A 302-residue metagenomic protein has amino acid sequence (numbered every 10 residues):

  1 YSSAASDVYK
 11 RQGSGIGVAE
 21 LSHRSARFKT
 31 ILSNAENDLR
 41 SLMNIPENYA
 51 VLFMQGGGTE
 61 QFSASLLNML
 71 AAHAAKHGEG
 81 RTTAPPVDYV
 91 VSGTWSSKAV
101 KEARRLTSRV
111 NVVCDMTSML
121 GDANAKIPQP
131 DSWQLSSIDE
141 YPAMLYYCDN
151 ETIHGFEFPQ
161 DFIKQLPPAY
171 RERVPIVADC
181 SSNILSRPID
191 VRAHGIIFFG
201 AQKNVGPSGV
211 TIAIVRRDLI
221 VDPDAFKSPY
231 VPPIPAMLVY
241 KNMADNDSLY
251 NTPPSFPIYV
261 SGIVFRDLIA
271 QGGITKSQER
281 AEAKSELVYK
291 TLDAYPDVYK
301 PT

Functional and structural regions predicted by a protein language model:
Y1-A5, Y9: Single conserved hydrophobic/aromatic residue that forms the stacking wall/gate of nucleotide- or nucleobase-binding
S2, A201-Y289: Active-site C-terminal subdomain of aminotransferase-like
G13-A64, N68, T94, E102: Conserved N-terminal alpha-helix of the aminotransferase class I/II PLP-enzyme fold
A71-W95: Conserved PLP-anchoring active-site segment centered on the Schiff-base-forming lysine
V91-T107: Substrate-binding/gating loop at the entrance of the active-site cleft, primarily in PLP-dependent aminotransferase-like
A103, D115-I184: Active-site phosphate-binding strand-loop segment of PLP-dependent enzymes
V177, V191-Q202, T211: Conserved active-site segment immediately N-terminal to the catalytic lysine that forms the internal aldimine
Y299-T302: Conserved PLP-binding catalytic core of the aspartate aminotransferase-like
